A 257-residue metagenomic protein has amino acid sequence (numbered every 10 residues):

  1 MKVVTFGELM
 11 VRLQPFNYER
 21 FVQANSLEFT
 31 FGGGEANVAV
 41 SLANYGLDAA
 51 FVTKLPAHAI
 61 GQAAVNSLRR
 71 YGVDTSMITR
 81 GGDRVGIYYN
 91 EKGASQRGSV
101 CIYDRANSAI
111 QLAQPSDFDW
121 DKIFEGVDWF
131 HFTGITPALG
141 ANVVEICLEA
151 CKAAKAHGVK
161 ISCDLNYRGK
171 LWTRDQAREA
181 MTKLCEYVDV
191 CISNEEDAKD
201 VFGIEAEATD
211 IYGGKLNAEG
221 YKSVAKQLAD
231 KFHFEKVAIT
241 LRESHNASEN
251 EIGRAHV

Functional and structural regions predicted by a protein language model:
M1-R20: Positively charged, low-complexity intrinsically disordered leader regions
V22-G32: Short pre-catalytic strand/loop immediately N-terminal to key active-site residues, enriched for Gly-Thr
T30, V38-D48: Alpha-helix C-terminal capping segments
D48-I135: Conserved N-terminal subdomain of the carbohydrate kinase-like
D117, V144-E149, R174-T182: Charged helix-capping and loop-helix junction motifs
A153-K160, D230-E235: A short helix->loop->beta-strand "cap" motif at the edges of active sites that frequently abuts
L171-I252: Conserved phosphate/ATP/ADP-binding segment of small-molecule kinases
A255-V257: Conserved small/polar residues in nucleotide/adenosyl-binding loops
